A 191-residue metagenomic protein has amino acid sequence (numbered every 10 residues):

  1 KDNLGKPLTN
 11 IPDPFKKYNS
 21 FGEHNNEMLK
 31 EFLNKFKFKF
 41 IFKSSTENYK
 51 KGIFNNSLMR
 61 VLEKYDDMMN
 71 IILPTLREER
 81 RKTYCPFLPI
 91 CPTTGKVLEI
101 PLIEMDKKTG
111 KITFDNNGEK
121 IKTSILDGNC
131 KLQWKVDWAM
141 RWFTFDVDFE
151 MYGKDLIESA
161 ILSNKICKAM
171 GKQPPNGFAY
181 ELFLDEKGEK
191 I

Functional and structural regions predicted by a protein language model:
K1-M69, S163-N164, M170: N-terminal Rossmann-like or analogous alpha/beta NTP/dinucleotide-binding catalytic cores that position adenine
K64-D67, P74-I191: Alpha-helical recognition segments enriched in aromatics with Gly/Pro capping that present substrate-recognition
